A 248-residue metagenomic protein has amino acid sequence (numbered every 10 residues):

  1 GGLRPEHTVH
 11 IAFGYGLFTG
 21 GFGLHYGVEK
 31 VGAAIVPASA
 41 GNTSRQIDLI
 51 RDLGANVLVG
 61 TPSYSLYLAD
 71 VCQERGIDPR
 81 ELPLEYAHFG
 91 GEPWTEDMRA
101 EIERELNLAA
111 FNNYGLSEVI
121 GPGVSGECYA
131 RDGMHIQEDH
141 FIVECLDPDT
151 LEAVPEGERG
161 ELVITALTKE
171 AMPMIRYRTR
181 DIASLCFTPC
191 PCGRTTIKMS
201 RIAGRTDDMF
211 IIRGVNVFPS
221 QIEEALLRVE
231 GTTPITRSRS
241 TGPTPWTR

Functional and structural regions predicted by a protein language model:
G2-G27, V31-A33: Conserved AMP-binding loop of ANL adenylate-forming enzymes
V31-R248: Active-site glycine/GP-rich loop and adjacent strand/helix microenvironment that borders small-molecule binding pockets
